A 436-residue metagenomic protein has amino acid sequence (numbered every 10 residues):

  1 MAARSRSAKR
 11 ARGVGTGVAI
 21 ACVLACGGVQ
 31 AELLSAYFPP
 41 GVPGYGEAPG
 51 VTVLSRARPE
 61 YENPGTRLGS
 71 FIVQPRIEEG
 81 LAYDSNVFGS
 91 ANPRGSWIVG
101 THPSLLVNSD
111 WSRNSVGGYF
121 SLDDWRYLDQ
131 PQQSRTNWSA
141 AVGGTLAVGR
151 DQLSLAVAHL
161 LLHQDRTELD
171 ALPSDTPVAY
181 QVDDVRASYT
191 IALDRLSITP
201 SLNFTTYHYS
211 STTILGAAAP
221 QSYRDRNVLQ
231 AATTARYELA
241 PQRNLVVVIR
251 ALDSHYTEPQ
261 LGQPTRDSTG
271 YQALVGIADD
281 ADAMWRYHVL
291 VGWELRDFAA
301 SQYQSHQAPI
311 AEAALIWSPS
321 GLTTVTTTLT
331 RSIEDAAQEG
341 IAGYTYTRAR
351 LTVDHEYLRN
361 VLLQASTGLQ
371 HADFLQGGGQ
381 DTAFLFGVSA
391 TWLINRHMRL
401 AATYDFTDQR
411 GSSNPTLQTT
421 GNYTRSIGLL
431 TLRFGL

Functional and structural regions predicted by a protein language model:
M1-A48: Cleavable N-terminal export/targeting peptides
A31-L436: Gram-negative and organellar
